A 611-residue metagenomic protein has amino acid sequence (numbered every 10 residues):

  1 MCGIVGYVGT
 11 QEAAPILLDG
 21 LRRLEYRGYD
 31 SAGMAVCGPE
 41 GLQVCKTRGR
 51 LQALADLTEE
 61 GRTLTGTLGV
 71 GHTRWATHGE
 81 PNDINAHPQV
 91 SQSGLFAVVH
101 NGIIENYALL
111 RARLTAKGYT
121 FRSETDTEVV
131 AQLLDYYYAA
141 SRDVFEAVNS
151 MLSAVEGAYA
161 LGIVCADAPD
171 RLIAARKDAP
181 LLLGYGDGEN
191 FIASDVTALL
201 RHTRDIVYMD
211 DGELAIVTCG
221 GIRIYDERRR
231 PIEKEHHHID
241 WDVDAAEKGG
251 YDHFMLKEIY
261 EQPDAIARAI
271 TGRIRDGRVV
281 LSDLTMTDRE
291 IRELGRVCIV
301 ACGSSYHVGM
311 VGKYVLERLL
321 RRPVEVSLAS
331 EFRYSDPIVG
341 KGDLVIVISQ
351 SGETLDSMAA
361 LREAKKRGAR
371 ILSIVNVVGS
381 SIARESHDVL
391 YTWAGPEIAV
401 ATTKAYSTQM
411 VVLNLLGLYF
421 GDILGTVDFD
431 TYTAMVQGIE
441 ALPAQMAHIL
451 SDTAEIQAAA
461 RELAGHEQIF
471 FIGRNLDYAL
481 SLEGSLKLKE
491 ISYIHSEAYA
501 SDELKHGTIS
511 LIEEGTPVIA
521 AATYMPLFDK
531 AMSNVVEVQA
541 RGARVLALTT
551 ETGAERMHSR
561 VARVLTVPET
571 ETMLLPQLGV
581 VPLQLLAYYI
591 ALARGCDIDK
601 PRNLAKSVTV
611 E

Functional and structural regions predicted by a protein language model:
M1-K248, D252, E261-C298, Y334 (+5 more regions): Conserved short alpha-helical segments that host acidic/polar catalytic motifs at enzyme active sites
Y7-T10, H100, T120, Y137-S141 (+16 more regions): Hydrophobic alpha-helical scaffolding
T67, G71-I84, R275-R289, G312-I348 (+2 more regions): Glycine-rich oxoanion-binding loops at beta->alpha junctions
V155-E189, A464-E490, M525, M532: Acidic/histidine-rich
R229, R544, T570-E611: Generic C-terminus detector
Q262-I266, I270-C298, D388-P517, A591-E611: Active-site phosphate/pyrophosphate-binding segments
R292-A434, G438-A441, A521-L565, L586: Glycine-rich phosphate-binding loops that contact phosphosugars or nucleotide phosphates
